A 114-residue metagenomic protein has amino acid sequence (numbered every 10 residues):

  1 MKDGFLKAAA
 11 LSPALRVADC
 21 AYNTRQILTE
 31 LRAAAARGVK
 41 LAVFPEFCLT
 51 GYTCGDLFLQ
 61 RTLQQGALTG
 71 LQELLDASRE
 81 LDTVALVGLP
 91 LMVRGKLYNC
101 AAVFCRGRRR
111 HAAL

Functional and structural regions predicted by a protein language model:
M1-L114: Hydrophobic structural segments
